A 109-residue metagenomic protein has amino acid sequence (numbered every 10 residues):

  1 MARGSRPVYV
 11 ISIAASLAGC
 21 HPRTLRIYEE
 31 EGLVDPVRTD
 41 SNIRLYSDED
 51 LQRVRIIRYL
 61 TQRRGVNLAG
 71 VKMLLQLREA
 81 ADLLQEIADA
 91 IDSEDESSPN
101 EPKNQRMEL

Functional and structural regions predicted by a protein language model:
M1-S16, E30, D35-S41, D48-L109: Arg/Lys-rich, alpha-helical DNA-contact motif
H21-R23: Short coil turns linking two alpha-helices in DNA-binding domains
